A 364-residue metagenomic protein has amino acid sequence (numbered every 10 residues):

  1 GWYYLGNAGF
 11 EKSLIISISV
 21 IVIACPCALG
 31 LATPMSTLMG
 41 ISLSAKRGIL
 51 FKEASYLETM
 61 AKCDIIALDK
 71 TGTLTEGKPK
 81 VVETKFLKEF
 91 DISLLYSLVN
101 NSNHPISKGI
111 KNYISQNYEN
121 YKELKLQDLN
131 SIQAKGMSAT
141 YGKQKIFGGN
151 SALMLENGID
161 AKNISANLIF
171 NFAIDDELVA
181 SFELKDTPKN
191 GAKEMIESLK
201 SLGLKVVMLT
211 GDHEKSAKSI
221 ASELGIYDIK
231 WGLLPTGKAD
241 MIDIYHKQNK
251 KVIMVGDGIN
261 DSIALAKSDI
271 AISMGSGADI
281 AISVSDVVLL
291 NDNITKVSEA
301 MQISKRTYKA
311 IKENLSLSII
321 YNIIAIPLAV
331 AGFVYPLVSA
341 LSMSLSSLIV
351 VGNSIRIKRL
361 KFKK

Functional and structural regions predicted by a protein language model:
G1-L68, K230-W231, T295, Q302-K364: Hydrophobic alpha-helical transmembrane segments
L29, T33, G40-K46, K62-I65 (+7 more regions): Short, conserved catalytic or interaction motifs in soluble domains
L29-L43, K70, E76-V81, I106 (+4 more regions): Conserved cytosolic headpiece of P-type ATPases
F51, K143, L168, I174-E313 (+1 more regions): Conserved ATP-binding TGD loop and adjacent catalytic N/P-domain core of P-type ATPases
Y56-V82, L265: Asp-based phosphoryl-transfer active-site loop
T59, C63, N163-I164, I244: Cytosol/matrix-facing juxtamembrane amphipathic, basic-hydrophobic segments adjacent to a transmembrane helix
V81, F86-L202, E214, I226-I242: P-type ATPase nucleotide-binding
